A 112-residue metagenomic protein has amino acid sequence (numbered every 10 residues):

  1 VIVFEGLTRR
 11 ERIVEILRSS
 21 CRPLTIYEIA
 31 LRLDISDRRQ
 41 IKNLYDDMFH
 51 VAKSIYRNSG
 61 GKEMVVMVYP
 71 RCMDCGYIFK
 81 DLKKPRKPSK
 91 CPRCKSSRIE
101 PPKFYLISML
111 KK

Functional and structural regions predicted by a protein language model:
V1-M67: Long, charged N-terminal interaction/targeting segments
A30, D46-D47, P92, S108-K111: Flexible domain-boundary/linker segments
L33, K95-R98: Generic short alpha-helical hydrophobic face used as a protein-protein interaction/packing hotspot
L44, K80, R98-I99: Short functional micro-motifs and their immediate structural scaffolds
S59-Y69, I78-P85: Short, flexible, mixed-charge glycine/proline-rich loop motifs that serve as phosphate/nucleic-acid-contacting
C72-C75, C91-C94: Short cysteine-rich clusters marking metal-coordination/redox-active sites
P88: Short aromatic-glycine-enriched beta-strand elements
R98-K112: Short metal-binding segments enriched for Cys and/or His
